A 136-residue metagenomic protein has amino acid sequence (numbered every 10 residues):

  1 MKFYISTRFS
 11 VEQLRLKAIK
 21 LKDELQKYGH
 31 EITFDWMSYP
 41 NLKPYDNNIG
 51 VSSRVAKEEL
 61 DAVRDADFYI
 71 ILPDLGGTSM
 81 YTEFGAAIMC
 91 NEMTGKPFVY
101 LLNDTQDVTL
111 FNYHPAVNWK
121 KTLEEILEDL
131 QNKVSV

Functional and structural regions predicted by a protein language model:
M1-V136: Conserved catalytic or regulatory cores that recognize and/or transform ribose-phosphate-containing ligands
